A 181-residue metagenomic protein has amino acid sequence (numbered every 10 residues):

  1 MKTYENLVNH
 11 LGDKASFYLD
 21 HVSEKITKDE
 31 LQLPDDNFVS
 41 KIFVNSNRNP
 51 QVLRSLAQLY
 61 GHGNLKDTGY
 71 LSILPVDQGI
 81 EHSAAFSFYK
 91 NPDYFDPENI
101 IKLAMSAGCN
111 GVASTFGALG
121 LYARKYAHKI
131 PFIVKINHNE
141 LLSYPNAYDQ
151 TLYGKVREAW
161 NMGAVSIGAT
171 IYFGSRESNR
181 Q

Functional and structural regions predicted by a protein language model:
M1-H82, G120-K129: N-terminal amphipathic alpha-helix/helix-capping segment at the start of soluble metabolic enzymes
K28-D29, L33, K66, L71 (+1 more regions): Alpha/beta enzyme core
